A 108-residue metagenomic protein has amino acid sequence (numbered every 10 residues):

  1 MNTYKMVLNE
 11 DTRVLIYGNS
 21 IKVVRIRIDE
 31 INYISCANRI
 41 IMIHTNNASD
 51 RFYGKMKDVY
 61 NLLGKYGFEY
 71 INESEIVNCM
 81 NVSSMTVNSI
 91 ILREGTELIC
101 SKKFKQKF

Functional and structural regions predicted by a protein language model:
N2-F108: Basic, polyanion-interacting recognition surfaces, primarily in bacterial LytTR/OmpR-type DNA-binding effector domains
